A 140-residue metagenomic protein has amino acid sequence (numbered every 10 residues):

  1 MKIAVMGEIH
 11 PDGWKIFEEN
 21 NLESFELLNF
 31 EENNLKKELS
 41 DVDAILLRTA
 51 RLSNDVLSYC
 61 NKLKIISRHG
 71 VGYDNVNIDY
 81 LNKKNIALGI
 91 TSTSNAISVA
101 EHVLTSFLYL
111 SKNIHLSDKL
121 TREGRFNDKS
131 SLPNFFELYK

Functional and structural regions predicted by a protein language model:
M1-G89: An N-terminal-biased, well-structured beta-alpha scaffold segment characteristic of Rossmann-like dinucleotide-binding
S92-K140: Phosphate-binding beta-alpha-beta segment of Rossmann-like dinucleotide-binding domains, i.e., the NAD(P)
